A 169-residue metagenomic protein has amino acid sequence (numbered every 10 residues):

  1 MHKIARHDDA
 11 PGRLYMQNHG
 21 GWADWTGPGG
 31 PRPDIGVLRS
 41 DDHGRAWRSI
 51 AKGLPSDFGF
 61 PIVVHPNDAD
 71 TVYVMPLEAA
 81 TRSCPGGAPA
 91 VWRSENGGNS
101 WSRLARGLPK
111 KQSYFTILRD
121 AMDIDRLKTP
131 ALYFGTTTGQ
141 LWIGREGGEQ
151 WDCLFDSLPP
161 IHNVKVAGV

Functional and structural regions predicted by a protein language model:
M1-V169: Beta-propeller blade termini and top-face loops
